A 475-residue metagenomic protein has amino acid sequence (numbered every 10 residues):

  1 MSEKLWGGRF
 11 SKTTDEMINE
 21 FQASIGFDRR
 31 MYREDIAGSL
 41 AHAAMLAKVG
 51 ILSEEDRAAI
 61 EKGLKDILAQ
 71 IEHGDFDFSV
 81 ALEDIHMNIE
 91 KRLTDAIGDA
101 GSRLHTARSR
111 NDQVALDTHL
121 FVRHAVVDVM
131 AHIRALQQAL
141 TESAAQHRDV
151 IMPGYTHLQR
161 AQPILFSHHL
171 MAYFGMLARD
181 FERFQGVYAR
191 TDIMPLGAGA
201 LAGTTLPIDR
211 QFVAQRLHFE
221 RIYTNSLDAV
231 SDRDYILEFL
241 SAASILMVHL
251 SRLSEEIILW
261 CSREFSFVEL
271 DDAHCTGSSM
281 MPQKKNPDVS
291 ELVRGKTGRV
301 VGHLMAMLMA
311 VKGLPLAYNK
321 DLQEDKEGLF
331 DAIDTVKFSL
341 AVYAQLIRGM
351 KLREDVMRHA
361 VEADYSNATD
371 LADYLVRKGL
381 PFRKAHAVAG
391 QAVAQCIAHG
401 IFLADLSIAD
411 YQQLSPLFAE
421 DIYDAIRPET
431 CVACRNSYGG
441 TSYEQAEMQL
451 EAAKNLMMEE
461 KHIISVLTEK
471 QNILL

Functional and structural regions predicted by a protein language model:
M1-G203, I208-F212, T276-G277, D288 (+4 more regions): A helix-coil-helix interface module used to build multimeric assemblies and to scaffold catalytic/cofactor sites
S2-G38, D99-A100, Q283-L475: Glycine-rich cofactor/substrate-binding loops
S39, H86, E90, I236-F239 (+2 more regions): Short runs of predominantly hydrophobic/aromatic residues within well-ordered alpha helices that form helix-helix
H42, G63-Q70, R92, A96 (+16 more regions): Generic, well-ordered alpha-helical scaffold segments in large soluble proteins
I51-L52, F219, L380, I401: Helix N-cap/coil-helix junction residues
T118-V126, M130-A131, A145, P153 (+3 more regions): Charged, flexible cofactor/metal-binding loops and thiol motifs
T141, A145-R148, A189-D192, I258 (+6 more regions): Alpha-helical coiled-coil oligomerization motifs
